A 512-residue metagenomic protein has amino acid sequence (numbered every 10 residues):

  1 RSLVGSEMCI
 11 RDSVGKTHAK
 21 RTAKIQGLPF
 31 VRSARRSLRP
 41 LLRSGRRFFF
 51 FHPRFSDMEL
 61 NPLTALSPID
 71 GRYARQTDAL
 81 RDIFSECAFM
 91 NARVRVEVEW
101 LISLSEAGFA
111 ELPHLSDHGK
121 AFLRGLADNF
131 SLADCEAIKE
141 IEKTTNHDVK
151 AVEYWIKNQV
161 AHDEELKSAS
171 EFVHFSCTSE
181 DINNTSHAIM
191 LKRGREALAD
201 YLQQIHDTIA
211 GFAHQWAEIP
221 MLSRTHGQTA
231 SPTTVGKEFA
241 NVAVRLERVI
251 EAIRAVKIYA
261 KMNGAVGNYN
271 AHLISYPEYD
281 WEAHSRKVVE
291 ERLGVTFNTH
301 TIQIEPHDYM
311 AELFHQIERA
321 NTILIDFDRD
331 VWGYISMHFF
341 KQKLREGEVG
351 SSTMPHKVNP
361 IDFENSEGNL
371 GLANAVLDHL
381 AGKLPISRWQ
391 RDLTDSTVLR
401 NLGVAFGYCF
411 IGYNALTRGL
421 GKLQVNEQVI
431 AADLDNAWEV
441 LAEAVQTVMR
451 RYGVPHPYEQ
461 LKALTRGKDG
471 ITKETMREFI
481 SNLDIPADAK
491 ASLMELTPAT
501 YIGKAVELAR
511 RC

Functional and structural regions predicted by a protein language model:
R1-D12: Single conserved hydrophobic/aromatic residue that forms the stacking wall/gate of nucleotide- or nucleobase-binding
A19, V31-A34: Short hydrophobic alpha-helical segments enriched in small aliphatic residues
R43-D57: Short, Lys/Arg-enriched N-terminal segments with co-localized hydrophobic residues within the first ~10-30 amino acids
E59-H272, Y276-K287, G350, F363-N365 (+5 more regions): A helix-coil-helix interface module used to build multimeric assemblies and to scaffold catalytic/cofactor sites
E59-N91, H338-F339, S351-C512: Glycine-rich cofactor/substrate-binding loops
K192-A199, Q203, A210, A240-A243 (+7 more regions): Short amphipathic alpha-helical segments with heptad-repeat character
W281-E367: Acidic, glycine-rich loop-and-beta core segments that form the ion-binding/anion-interacting portion of active sites
